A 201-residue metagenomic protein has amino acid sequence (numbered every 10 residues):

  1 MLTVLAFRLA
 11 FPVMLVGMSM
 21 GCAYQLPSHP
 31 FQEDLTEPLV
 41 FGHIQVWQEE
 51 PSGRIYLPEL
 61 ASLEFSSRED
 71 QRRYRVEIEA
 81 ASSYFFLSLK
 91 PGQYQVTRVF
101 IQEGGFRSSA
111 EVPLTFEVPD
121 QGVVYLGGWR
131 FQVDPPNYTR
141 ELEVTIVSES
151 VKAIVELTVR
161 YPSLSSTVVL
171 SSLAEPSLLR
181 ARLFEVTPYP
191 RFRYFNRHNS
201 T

Functional and structural regions predicted by a protein language model:
M1-C22: Sec-dependent bacterial lipoprotein signal peptides
A10-F11, P30, A80, S109: Generic detector of short alpha-helix boundary/capping microenvironments and adjacent low-complexity segments
C22-R68, I101-T201: Primarily secretory-pathway and cell-envelope proteins
D70-A81: Short, acidic Ser/Thr/Gly-rich low-complexity loop/linker segments typical of extracellular and cell-surface proteins
A81-S88: Short, surface-exposed beta-strand/beta-hairpin micro-motifs centered on an aromatic residue
K90-T97: A short tyrosine-centered beta-strand micro-motif
